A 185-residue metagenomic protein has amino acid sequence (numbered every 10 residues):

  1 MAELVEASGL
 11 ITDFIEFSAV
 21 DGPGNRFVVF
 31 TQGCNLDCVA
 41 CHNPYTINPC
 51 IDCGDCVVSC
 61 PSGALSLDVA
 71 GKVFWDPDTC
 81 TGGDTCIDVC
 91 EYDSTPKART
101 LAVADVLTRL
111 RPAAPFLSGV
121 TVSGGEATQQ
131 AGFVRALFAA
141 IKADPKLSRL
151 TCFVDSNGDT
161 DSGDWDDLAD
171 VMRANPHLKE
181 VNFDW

Functional and structural regions predicted by a protein language model:
M1-V73, Y92, P112-F116: N-terminal [4Fe-4S]-dependent radical SAM core
S8, S148-R149, H177-L178: A generic structural signal for alpha->beta connector loops
V29, C38, V106, E126 (+1 more regions): Conserved, mostly hydrophobic/aromatic
F30-Q32, S123, D155, D184: Short beta-strand segments
I47-V171: Conserved Radical SAM active-site core
P176-W185: Non-cysteine beta-strand/loop elements that form the S-adenosyl-L-methionine
